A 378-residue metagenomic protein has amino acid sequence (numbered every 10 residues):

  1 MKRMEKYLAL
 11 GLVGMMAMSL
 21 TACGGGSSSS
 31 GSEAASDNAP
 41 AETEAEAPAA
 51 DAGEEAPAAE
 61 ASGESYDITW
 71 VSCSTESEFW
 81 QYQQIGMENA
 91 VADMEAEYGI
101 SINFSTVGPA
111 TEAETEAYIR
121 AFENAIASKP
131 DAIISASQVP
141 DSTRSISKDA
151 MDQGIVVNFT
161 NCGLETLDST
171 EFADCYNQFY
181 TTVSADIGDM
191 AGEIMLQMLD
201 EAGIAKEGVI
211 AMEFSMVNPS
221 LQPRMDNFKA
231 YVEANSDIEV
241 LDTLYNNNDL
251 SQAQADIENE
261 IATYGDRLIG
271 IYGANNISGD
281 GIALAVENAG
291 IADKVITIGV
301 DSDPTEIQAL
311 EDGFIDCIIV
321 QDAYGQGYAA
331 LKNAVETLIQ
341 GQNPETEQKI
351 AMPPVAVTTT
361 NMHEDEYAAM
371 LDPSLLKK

Functional and structural regions predicted by a protein language model:
S19-A22: C-terminal motif of bacterial Sec signal peptides marking the signal peptidase cleavage site
G24-S27: Bacterial signal peptide processing site
E64-S65, G208-M216, S220, Y231-V232 (+1 more regions): Hinge/cleft segment of the Venus flytrap/periplasmic-binding protein
Y66-M94, N103-I119, A136-P140, E213-P223 (+1 more regions): Extracytoplasmic "Venus flytrap"
F79-E95, I187-A191, P219-I238, D256 (+1 more regions): Short, solvent-exposed amphipathic alpha-helices that sit in or adjacent to ligand/effector-binding or catalytic
E123, A127, D131-D152, V157 (+2 more regions): Hydrophobic alpha-helical
I146-D186, D303-E311, I315-D316: Flexible loop/hinge segments that line or gate small-molecule binding clefts
Q178-K206, A253-Q254, S302-E306, D322-I339: Hydrophobic alpha-helical segments within soluble ligand-binding/sensing domains
